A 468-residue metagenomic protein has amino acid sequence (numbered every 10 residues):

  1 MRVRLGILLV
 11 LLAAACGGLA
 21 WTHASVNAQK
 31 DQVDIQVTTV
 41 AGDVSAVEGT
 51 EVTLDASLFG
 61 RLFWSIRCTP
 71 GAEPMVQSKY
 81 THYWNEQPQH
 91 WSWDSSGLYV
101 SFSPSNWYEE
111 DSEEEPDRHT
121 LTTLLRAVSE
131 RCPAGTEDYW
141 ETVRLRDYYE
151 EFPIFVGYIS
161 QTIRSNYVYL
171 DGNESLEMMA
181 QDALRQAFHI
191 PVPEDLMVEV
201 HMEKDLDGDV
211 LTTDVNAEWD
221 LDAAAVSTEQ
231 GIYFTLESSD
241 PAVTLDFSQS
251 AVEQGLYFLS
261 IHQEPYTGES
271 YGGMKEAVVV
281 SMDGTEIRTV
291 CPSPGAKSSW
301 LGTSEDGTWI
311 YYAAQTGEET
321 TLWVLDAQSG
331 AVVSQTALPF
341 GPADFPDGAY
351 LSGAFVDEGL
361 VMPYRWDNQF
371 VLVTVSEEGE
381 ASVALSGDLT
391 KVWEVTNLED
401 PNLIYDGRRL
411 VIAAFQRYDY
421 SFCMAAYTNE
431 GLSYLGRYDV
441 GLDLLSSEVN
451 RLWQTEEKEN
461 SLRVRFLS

Functional and structural regions predicted by a protein language model:
R4-H23: Hydrophobic membrane-insertion alpha-helices, especially the h-region of bacterial N-terminal signal peptides
V26-H119, T123-S129: N-terminal, intrinsically disordered, polar/charged segments of Gram-positive cell-envelope systems that serve as
L98-Y311: Long, acidic/polar, low-complexity amphipathic helices and coiled-coil-like
T228, G273-K275, D283, D306 (+5 more regions): Short loop/turn segments that connect beta-strands within the blades of beta-propeller domains, predominantly WD40
E253, G272-A277, G284, T316-E319 (+3 more regions): Surface-exposed loop/turn positions within WD40 beta-propeller blades
L259-Y271, Y312-G317, M362-N368, A413-Y418: Beta-strand C-termini and the immediately following turn/loop, strongest in propeller blades
P294-S298, G317-T320, F340-F345: Core segments of small alpha/beta cavity-forming domains
V324-S468: Hydrophilic extracytoplasmic domains
